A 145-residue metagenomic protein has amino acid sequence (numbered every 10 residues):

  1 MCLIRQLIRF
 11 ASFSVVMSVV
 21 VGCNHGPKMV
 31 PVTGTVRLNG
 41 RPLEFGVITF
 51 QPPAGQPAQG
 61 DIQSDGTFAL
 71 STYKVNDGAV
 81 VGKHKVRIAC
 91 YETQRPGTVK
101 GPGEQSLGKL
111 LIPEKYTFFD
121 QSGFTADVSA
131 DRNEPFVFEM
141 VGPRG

Functional and structural regions predicted by a protein language model:
M1-V21: Sec-dependent bacterial lipoprotein signal peptides
C23-G145: Beta-strand-dominated extracellular/periplasmic modules and repeats in secreted or surface-exposed proteins
